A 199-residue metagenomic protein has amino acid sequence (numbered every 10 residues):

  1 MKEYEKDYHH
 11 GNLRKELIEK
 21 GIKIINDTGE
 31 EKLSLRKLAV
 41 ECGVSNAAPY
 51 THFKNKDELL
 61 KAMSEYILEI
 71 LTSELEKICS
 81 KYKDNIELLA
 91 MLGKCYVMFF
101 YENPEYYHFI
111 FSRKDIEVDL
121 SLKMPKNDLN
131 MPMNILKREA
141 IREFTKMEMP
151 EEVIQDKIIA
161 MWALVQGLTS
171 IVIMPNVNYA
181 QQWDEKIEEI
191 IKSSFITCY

Functional and structural regions predicted by a protein language model:
M1-N12: N-terminal intrinsically disordered/low-complexity leader segments
L13-G21, L38, M63-L71, L75: Generic hydrophobic, amphipathic alpha-helix propensity
E16, I24-E58, A62: Helix-turn-helix
E16, I25, L60-I67, I110 (+2 more regions): Alpha-helical DNA-contacting segments of helix-turn-helix folds
A62, K77-E105, E151, I158-M161: Hydrophobic alpha-helical connector segments
E65-L89, S121, I135-R142: Amphipathic alpha-helical linker/stalk segments
E76, L120-K146, Q155-I159, E185-I196: Amphipathic alpha-helical packing segments from all-alpha helical-bundle domains
E102, R138, R142, M161-A180 (+1 more regions): Amphipathic C-terminal alpha-helical segment
